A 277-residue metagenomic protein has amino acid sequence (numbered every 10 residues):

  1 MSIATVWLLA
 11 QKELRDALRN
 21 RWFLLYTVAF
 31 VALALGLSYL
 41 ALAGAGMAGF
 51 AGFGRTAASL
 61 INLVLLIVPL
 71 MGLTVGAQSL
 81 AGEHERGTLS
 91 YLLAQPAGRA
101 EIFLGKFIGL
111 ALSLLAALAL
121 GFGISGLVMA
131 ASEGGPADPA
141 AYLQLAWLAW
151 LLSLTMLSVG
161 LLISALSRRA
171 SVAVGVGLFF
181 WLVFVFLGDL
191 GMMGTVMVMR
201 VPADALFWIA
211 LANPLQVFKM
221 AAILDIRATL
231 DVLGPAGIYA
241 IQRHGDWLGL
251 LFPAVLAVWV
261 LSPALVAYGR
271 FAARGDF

Functional and structural regions predicted by a protein language model:
M1-T27: Aromatic- and glycine-rich beta-strand/loop motifs that create alpha-glucan
G36-Y39, G46-F50, G54-A57, I61-V64 (+1 more regions): Secretory targeting signals
A43-M47, F186-L261, L265: Terminal transmembrane helical anchor/hairpin motif
S59-G82: Long, hydrophobic alpha-helical segments
P69-G76, I124, S158-V159, G188 (+3 more regions): Hydrophobic/aromatic residues in alpha-helical transmembrane segments
S79-L112: Helix-loop-helix units of permease transmembrane domains in multi-pass membrane transporters, especially ABC
W150-V201: A structural motif at transmembrane helix-loop-helix junctions in multipass membrane proteins
F271-F277: Short cytosolic juxtamembrane segments of multi-pass membrane proteins
